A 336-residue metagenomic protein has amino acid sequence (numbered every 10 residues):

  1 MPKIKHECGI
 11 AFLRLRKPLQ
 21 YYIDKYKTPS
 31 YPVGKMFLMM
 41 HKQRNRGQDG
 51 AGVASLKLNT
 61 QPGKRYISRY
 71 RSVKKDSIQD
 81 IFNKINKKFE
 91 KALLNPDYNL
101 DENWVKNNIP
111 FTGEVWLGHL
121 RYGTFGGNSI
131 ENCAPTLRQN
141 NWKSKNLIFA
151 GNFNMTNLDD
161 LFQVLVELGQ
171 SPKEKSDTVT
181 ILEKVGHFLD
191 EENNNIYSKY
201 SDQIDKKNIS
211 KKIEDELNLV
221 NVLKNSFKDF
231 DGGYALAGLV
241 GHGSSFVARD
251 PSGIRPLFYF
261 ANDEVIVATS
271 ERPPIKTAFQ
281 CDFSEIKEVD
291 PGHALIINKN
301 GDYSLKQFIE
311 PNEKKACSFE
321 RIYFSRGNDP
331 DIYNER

Functional and structural regions predicted by a protein language model:
M1-D290, I296-R336: Conserved short alpha-helical segments that host acidic/polar catalytic motifs at enzyme active sites
